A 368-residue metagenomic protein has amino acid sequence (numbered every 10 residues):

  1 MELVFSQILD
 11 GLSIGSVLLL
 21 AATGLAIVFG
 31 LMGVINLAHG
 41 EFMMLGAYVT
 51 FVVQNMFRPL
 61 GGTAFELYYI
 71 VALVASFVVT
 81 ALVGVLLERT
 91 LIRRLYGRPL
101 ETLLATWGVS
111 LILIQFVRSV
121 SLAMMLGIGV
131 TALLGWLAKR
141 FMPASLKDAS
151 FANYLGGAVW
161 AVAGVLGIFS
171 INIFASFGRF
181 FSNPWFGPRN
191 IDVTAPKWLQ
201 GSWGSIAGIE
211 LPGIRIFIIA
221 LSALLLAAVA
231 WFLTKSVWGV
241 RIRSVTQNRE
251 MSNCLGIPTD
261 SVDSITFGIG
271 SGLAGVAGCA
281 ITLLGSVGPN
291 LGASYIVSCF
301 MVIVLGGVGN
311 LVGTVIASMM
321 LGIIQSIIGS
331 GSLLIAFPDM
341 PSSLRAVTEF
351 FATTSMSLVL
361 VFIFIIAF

Functional and structural regions predicted by a protein language model:
M1-A21, V49, P59-L73, R98-E101 (+4 more regions): Membrane-interfacial amphipathic/re-entrant helices at transmembrane-helix boundaries
L3-D10, I14, F65-S76, P99-L103 (+7 more regions): Residue-level signature of transmembrane alpha-helical entry/exit and packing/kink sites in multi-pass membrane
F5-V53, L86-L104, R118, E250 (+1 more regions): Single transmembrane alpha-helix segments in multi-pass membrane proteins
L20, G24, I70, V74-L82 (+10 more regions): Generic alpha-helical transmembrane segments of integral inner-membrane proteins, especially permease/transport modules
G62-S110, L134-P143, F151-L155, I316-L321 (+1 more regions): Alpha-helical transmembrane segments within multi-pass membrane transporters and channels
Y69-F77, S264-I366: Transmembrane alpha-helical segments in multi-pass inner-membrane proteins
L95, L103-K235, L334-L358: Transmembrane helix-bundle core of multi-pass membrane transporters and related energy-transducing complexes
I209-G288, T314: Helix-loop-helix "hairpin" substructures at the membrane interface of multi-pass membrane proteins
